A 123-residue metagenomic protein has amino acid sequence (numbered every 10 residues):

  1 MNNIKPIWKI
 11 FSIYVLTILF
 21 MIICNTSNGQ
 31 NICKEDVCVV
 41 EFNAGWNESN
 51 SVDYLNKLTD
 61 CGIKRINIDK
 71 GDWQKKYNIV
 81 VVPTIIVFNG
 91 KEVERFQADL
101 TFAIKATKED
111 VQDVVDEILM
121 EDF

Functional and structural regions predicted by a protein language model:
M1-W8: N-terminal secretory signal peptides that target proteins for export/translocation
S12-I23: Bacterial N-terminal signal peptides
N25-G29: Sec/Tat signal peptide C-region and signal peptidase I cleavage site
Q30-D60: Local sequence-structure signature of Cys/Sec-based thiol-disulfide redox active-site neighborhoods
G45-E48, W73, E92-V93, T101-F102: Solvent-exposed loop/turn segments at secondary-structure junctions within structured extracellular/periplasmic domains
N67-W73: N-terminal post-signal-peptidase region of extra-cytosolic proteins
Y77-F88: Structural micro-motif
N89-F123: Non-catalytic, surface beta->alpha helical segment in thiol-disulfide oxidoreductase systems
